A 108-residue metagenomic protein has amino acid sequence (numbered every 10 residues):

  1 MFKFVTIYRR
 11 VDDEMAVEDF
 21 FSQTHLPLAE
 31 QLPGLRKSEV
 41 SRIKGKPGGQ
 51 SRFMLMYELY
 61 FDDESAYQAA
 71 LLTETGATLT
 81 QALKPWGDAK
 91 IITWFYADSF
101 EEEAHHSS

Functional and structural regions predicted by a protein language model:
M1-S108: Macromolecular interaction modules
